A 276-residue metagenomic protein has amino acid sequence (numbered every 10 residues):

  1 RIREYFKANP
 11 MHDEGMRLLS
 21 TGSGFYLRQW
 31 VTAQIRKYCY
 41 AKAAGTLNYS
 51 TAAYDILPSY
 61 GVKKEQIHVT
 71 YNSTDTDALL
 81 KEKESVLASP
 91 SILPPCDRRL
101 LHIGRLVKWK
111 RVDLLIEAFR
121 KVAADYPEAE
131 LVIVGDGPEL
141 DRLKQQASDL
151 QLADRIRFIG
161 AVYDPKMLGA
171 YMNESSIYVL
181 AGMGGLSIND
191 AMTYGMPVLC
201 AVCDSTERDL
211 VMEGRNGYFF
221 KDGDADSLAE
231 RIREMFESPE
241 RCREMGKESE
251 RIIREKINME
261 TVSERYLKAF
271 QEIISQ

Functional and structural regions predicted by a protein language model:
R28-A88: Donor nucleotide-sugar binding/catalytic pocket of nucleotide-sugar-dependent glycosyltransferases
I92-F119, V132: Conserved donor-binding/catalytic core segment of Leloir-type glycosyltransferases
E128, L152-R155, S227, E234 (+2 more regions): A short, well-ordered alpha-helix in the C-terminal region of glycosyltransferases
D141-V162: Nucleotide-activated donor-binding/catalytic signature segment of Leloir-type glycosyltransferases, i.e., the conserved
A161, L168-S175, A191-M192: Short alpha-helical donor nucleotide-sugar binding micro-motif in glycosyltransferases
A170-M183, M196-P197: Acidic donor-binding loop of glycosyltransferase active sites
P197-C203: Short hydrophobic beta-strand element within catalytic cores of glycosyltransferases and related nucleotide-activated
E213-G214, Y218-A225, E234-E240: Conserved acidic donor-binding segment of nucleotide-sugar-dependent glycosyltransferases
